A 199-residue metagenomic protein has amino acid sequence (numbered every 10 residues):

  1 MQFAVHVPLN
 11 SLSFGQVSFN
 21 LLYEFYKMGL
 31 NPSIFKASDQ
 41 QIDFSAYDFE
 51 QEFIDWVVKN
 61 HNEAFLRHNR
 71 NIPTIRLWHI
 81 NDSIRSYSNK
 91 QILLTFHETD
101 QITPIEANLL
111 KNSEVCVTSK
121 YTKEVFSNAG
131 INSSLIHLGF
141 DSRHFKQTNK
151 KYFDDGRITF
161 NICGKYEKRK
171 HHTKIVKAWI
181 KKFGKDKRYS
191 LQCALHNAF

Functional and structural regions predicted by a protein language model:
M1-P73: N-terminal pre-catalytic "stem/leader" segment of glycosyltransferase-like enzymes
H6, L94, T118, I136 (+2 more regions): Short hydrophobic "strand-cap" motifs at the C-terminus of beta-strands
S11, E167-H171, K185-D186: A short, basic/aromatic alpha-helical/loop segment that forms part of the nucleotidyl-sugar donor-binding site
S38-Q40, R188-F199: Glycosyltransferase donor-sugar binding loop
Q41-S127: Extended catalytic core of nucleotide-activated donor transferases of GT-like folds
P104-I105, F140-R157: Acidic anion/phosphate-binding donor-loop and adjacent secondary structure in glycosyltransferase catalytic cores
E114-E124, G130-K146: Donor nucleotide-sugar binding/catalytic pocket of nucleotide-sugar-dependent glycosyltransferases
F153-K170, V176-W179, L191-C193: Conserved donor-binding/catalytic core segment of Leloir-type glycosyltransferases
